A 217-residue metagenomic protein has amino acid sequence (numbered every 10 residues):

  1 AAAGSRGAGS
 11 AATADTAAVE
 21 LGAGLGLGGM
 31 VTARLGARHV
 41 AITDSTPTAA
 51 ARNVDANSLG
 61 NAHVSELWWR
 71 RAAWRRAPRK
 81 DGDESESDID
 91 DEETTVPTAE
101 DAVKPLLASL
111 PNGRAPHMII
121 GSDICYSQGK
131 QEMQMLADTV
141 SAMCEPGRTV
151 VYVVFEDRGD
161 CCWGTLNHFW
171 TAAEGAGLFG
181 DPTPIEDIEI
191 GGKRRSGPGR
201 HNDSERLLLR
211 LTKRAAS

Functional and structural regions predicted by a protein language model:
A1-S217: S-adenosylmethionine-dependent methyltransferases
